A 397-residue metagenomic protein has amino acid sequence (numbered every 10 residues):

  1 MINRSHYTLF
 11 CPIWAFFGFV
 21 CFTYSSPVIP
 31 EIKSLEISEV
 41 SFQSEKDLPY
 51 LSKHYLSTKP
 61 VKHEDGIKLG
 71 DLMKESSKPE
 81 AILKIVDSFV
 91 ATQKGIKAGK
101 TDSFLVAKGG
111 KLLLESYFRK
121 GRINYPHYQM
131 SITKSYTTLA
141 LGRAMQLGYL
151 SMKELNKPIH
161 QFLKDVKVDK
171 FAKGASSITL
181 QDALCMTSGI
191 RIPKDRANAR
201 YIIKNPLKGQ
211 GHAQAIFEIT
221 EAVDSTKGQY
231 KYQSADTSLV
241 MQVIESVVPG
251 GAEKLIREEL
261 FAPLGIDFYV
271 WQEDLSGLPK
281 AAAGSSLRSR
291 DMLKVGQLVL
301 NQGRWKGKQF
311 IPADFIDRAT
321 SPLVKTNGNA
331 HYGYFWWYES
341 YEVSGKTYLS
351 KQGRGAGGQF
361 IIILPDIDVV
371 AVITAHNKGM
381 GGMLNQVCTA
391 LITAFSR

Functional and structural regions predicted by a protein language model:
F22-R122, L147-S151, R397: N-terminal leader/targeting segments and the immediately adjacent pre-domain N-terminus
S26-S38, G353-R397: Structured C-terminal helix/loop/strand segments within mature extracytoplasmic catalytic/sensor domains
G110, Y128-L155, A183, V240-I244 (+1 more regions): Active-site SXXK
R143-K164, S176, V247-W271, K306-A313: Short, well-structured active-site flanking segments
Q161, F171-I266, S289-L293, Q297-L298: Active-site-adjacent helix/loop patches that line small-molecule binding or acyl-intermediate pockets
D236-V243, A283-W305, Q359-A375: Active-site-proximal alpha-helical segments within enzyme catalytic domains
E259, P263-S289: Mid-domain, small-residue-enriched loop/turn segments at the edges of structured enzyme/sensor domains
I266-D267, D317-V370: Active-site Gly/Thr loop motif
